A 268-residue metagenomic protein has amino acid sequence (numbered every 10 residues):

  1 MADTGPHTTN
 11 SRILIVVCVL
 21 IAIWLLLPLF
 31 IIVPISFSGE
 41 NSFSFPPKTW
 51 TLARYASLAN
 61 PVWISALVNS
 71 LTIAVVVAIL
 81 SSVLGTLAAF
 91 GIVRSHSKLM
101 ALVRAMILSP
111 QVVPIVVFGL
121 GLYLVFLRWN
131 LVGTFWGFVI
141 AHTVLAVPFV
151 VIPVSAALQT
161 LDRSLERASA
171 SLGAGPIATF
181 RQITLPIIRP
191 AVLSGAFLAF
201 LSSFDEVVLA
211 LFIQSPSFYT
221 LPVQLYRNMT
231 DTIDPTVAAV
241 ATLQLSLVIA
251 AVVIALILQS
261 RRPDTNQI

Functional and structural regions predicted by a protein language model:
M1-I64, V68, T72, I254 (+1 more regions): N-terminal, non-cleaved signal-anchor transmembrane helix
A2-H7, V75-I107, L124, F180 (+1 more regions): Transmembrane-helix boundary motif in ABC transporter permease subunits
A2-V16, L99, S155-E166, A170 (+2 more regions): C-terminal transmembrane helix and the adjacent membrane-cytosol boundary/short C-terminal tail of inner/organellar
T4-S11, E40-S42, Y55-V62, F204-I254: Interhelical loop and adjacent transmembrane-helix boundary motif in polytopic membrane transport permeases
V17, A22-L29, T143-V144, V151-S155 (+2 more regions): Transmembrane alpha-helices
I23, I64, V68, T72-L84 (+9 more regions): Hydrophobic alpha-helical transmembrane segments of multipass integral membrane proteins, especially permease/channel
L27-E40, N69, G119-W129, F197-S203 (+2 more regions): A structural signal for multi-pass alpha-helical bundles of membrane permease subunits that mediate small-molecule
R104-F138, F149, P190-L193: Generic hydrophobic transmembrane alpha-helix motif, especially the helices
